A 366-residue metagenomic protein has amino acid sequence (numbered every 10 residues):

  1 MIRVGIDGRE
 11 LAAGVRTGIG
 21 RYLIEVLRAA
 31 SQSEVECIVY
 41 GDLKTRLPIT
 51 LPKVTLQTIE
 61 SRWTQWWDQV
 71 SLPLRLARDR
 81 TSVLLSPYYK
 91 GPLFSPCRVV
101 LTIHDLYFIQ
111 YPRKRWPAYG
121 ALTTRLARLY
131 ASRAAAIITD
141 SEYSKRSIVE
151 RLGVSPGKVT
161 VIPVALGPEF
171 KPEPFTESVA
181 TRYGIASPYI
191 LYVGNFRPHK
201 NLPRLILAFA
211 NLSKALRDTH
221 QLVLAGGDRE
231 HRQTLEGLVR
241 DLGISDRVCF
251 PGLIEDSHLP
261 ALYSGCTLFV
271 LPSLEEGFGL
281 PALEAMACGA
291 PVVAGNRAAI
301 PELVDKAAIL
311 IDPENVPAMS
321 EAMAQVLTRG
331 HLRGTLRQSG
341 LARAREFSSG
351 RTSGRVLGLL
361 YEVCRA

Functional and structural regions predicted by a protein language model:
M1-A366: Carbohydrate transferase catalytic cores enriched for Leloir-type hexosyltransferases
